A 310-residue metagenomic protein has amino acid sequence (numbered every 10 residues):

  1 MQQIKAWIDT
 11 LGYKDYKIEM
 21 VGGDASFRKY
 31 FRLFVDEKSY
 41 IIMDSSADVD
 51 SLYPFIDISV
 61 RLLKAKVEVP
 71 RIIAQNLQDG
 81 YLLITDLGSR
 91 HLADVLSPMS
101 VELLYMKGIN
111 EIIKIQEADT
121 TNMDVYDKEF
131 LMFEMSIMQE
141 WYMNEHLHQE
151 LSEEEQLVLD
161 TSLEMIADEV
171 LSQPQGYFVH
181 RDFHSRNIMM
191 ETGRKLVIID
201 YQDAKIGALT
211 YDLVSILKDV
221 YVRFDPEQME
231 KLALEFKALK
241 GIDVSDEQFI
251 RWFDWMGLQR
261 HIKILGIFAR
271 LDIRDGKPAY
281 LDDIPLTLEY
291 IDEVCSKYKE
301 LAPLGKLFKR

Functional and structural regions predicted by a protein language model:
I4, D9, T120-V125, E129-F130 (+2 more regions): An alpha-helical support segment within catalytic cores of ATP-dependent transferases
Y13-F31: ATP-binding glycine-rich phosphate-binding loop
K29-L33, I115, M165-L213, V220-R223: Active-site acidic catalytic loop and adjacent metal/ATP-binding pocket of ATP-dependent phosphoryl transfer enzymes
F31-M132, S136-I137, M143-L147, S172: ATP-binding pocket architecture of kinase catalytic cores
I41, E68, L82, Y177 (+2 more regions): Protein kinase-like catalytic core scaffold
F55, V101-G108, L131, Q156-L159 (+3 more regions): Hydrophobic packing residues in well-ordered alpha-helices of helical domains and bundles
Q139-H146, L209-D243, L258-D275, T287-V294: Active-site activation/catalytic loop segments of kinase-like enzymes and analogous catalytic loops in related
D182-H184, L301-R310: Long, charge-rich low-complexity segments
